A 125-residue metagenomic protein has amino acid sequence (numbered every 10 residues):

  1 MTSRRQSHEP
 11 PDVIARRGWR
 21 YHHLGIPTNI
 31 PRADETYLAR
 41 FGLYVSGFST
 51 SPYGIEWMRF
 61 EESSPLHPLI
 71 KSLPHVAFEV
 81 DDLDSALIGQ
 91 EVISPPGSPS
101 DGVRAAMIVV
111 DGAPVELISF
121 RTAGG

Functional and structural regions predicted by a protein language model:
M1-T50, G54-P68, E91-G125: Vicinal oxygen chelate
L69-G97: Mid-chain, well-packed structural core segment of small domains
